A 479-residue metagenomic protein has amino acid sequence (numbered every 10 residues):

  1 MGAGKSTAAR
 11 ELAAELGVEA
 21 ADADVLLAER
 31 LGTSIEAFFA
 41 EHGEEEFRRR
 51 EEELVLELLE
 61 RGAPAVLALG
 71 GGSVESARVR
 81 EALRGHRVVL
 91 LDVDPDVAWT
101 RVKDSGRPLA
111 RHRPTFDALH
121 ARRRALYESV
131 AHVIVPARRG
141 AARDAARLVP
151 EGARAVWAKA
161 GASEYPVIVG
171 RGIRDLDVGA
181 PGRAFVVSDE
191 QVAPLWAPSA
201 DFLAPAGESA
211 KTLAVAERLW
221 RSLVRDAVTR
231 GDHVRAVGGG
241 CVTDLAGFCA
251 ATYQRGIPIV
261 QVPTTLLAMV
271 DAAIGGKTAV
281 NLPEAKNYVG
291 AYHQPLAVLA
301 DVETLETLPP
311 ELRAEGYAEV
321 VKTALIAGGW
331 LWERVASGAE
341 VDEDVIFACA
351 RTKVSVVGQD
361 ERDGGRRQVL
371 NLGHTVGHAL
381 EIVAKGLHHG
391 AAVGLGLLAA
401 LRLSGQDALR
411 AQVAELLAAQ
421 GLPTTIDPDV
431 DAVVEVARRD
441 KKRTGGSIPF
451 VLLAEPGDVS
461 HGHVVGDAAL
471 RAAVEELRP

Functional and structural regions predicted by a protein language model:
S6: Walker A/P-loop
E11, E15, R122-A160: NTP-dependent small-molecule kinase module
D22-A82: ATP-dependent small-molecule kinase phosphotransfer cores that center on conserved nucleotide phosphate-binding segments
G85-R124: A glycine- and Lys/Arg-enriched "phosphate-lid" helix/loop adjacent to the NTP-binding pocket of small-molecule kinases
G152-H233: ATP/NTP phosphate-donor binding region
F248-S337: A glycine/threonine-rich phosphate-anchoring loop and its flanking beta-alpha core in nucleotide/phosphate-binding
L312, A318-V320, A408-P479: C-terminal charged capping/lid subdomain of soluble metabolic enzymes
E333-D431: Active-site segments that bind and position negatively charged phosphate/pyrophosphate groups
